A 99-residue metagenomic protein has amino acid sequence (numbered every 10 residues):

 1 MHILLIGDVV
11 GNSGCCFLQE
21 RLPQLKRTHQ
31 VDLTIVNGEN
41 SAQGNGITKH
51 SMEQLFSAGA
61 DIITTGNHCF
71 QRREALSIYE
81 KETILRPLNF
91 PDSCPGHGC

Functional and structural regions predicted by a protein language model:
M1-C99: Acidic, metal/ion-coordinating pockets
